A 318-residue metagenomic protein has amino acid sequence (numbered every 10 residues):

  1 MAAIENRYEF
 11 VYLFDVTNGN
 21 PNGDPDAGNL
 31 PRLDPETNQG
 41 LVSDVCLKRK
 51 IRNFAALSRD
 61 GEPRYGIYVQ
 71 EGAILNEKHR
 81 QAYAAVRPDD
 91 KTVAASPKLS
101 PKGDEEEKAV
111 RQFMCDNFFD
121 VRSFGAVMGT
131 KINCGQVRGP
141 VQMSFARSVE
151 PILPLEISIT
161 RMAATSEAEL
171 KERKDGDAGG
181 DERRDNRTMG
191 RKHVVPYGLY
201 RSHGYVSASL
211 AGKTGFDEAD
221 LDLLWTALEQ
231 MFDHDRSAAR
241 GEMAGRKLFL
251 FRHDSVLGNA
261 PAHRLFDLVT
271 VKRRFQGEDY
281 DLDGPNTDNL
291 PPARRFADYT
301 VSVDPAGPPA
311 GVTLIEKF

Functional and structural regions predicted by a protein language model:
M1-F318: RNA-binding basic/glycine-rich loop and surface signature characteristic of RAMP-family CRISPR effectors
